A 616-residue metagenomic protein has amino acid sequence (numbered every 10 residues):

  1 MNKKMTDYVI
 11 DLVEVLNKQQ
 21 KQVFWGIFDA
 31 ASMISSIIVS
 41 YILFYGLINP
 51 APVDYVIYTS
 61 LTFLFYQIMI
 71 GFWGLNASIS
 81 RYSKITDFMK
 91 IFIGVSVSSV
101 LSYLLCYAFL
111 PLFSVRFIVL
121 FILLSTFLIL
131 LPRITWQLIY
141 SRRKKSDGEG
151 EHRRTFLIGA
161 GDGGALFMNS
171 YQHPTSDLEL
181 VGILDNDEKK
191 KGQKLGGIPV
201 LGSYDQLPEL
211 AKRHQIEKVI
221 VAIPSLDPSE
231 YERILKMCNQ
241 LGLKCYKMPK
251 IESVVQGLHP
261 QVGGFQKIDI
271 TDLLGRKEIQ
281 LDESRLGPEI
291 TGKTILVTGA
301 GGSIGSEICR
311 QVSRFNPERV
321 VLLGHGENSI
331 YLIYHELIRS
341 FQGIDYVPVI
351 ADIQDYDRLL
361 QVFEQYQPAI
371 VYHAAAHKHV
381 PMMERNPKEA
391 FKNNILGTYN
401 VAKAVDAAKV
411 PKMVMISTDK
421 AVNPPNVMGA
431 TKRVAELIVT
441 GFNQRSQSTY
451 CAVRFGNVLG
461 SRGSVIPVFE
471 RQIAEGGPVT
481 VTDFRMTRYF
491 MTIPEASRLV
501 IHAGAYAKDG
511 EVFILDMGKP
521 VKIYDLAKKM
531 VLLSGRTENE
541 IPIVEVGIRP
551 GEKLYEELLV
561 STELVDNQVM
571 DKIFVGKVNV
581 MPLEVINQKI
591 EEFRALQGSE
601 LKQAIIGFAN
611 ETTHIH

Functional and structural regions predicted by a protein language model:
M1-G150, Q240, K247, V371: Signature of alpha-helical transmembrane segments in polytopic membrane proteins
N2-Y8, Y231-T294: Flexible, Lys/Arg-rich cytosolic regulatory linkers and terminal tails that connect or flank
K21, Q280, R285-E289, G441-N457 (+1 more regions): Strand-loop microenvironment adjacent to phosphate/nucleotide-handling motifs in alpha/beta enzyme folds
Y45-N49, I139-V255, N328-L332, R339 (+2 more regions): A solvent-exposed beta-alpha-beta segment
A211, Q215-I216, P317-E318, F363 (+3 more regions): Proline-aspartate-enriched helix->loop->beta-strand connector
L241, Q256-G257, H373, H377-E436 (+1 more regions): Conserved Rossmann-fold NAD(P)-dependent oxidoreductase catalytic core, especially the SDR/UDP-sugar
I295-S313: N-terminal Rossmann NAD(P)H-binding glycine-rich loop of SDR-like oxidoreductase domains
I350-I370: Conserved Rossmann-fold cofactor-binding substructure of NAD(P)-dependent oxidoreductases
